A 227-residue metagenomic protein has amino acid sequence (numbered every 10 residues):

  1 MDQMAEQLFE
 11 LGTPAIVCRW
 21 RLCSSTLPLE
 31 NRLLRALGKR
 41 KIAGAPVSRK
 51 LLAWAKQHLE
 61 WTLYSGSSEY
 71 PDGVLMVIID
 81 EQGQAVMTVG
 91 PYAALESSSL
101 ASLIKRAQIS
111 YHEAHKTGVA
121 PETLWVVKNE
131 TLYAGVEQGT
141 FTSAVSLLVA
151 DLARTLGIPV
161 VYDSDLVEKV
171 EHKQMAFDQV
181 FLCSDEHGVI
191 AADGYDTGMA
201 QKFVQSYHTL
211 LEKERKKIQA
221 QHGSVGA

Functional and structural regions predicted by a protein language model:
M1-T123, K128, E137, F141 (+1 more regions): Conserved alpha/beta cores of soluble small-molecule-handling proteins
L132-Y133: Short loop->beta-strand "edge-of-pocket" segments that line small-molecule binding or catalytic clefts across diverse
